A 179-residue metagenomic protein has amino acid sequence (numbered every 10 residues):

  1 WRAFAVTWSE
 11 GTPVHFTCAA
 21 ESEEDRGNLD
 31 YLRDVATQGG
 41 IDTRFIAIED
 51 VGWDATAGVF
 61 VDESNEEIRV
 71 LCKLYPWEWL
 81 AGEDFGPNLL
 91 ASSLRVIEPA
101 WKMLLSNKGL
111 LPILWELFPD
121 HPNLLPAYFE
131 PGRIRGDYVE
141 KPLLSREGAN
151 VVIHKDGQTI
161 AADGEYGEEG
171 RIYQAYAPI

Functional and structural regions predicted by a protein language model:
W1-I179: Domain-scale recognition of functional cores that engage charged ligands
